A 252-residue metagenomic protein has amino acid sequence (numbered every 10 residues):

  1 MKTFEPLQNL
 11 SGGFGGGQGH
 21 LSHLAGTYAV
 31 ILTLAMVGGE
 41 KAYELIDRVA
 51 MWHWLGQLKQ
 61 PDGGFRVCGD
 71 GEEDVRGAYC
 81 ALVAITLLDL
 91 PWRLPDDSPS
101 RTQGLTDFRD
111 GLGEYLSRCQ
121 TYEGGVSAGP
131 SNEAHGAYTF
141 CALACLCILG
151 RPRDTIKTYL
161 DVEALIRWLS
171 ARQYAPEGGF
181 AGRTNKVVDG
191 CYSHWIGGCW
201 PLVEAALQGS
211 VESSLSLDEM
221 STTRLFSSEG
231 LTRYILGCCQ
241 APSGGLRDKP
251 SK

Functional and structural regions predicted by a protein language model:
M1-K252: Preference for long, amphipathic alpha-helical scaffolds in soluble/luminal domains and all-alpha bundles
